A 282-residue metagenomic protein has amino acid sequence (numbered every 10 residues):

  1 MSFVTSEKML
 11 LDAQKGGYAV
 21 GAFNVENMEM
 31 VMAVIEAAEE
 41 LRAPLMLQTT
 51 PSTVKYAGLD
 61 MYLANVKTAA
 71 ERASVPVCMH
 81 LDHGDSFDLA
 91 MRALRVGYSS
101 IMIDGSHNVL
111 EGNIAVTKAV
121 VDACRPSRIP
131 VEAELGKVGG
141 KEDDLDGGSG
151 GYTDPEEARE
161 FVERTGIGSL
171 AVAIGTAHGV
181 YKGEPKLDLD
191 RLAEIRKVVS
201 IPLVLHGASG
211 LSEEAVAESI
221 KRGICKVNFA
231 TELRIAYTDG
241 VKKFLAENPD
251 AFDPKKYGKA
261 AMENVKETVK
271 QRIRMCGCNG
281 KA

Functional and structural regions predicted by a protein language model:
V4-D12, G16, N27-T53, D60-P76 (+5 more regions): Alpha/beta enzyme core
A19-G21, V77-C78: Short active-site oxyanion
K186, R191, V198-I201, P254-M262: Active-site-adjacent C-terminal substructures of enzyme catalytic domains
H206-S209, F229: Glycine-rich beta-strand-to-loop/alpha-helix junction loops that act as flexible
K243-A282: Extended, intrinsically disordered, low-complexity segments
